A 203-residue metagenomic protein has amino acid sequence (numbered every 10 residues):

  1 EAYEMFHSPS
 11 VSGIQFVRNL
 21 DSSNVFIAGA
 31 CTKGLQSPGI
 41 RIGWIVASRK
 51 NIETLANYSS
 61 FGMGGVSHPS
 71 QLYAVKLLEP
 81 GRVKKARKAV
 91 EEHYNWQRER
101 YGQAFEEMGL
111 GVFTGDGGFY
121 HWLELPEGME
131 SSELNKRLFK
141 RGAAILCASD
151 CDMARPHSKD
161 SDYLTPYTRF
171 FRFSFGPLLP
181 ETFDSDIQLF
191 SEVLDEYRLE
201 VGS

Functional and structural regions predicted by a protein language model:
E1-S203: PLP-dependent class I/II
